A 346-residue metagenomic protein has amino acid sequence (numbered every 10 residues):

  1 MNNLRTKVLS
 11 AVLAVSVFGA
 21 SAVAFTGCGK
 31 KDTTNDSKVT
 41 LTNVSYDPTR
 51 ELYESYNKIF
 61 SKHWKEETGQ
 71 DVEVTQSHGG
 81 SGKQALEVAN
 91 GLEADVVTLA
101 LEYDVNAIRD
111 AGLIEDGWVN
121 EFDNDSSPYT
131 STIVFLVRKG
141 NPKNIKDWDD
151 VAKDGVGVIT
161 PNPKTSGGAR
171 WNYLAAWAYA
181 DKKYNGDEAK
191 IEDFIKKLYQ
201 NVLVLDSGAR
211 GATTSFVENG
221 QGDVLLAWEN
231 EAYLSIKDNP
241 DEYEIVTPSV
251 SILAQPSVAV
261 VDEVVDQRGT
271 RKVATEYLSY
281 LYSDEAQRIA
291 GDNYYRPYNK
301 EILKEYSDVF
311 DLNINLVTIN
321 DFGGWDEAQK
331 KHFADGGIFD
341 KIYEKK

Functional and structural regions predicted by a protein language model:
M1-T40: Short, low-complexity disordered leader/linker segments with a strong preference for bacterial N-terminal type II
C28-A111, E121-F122, W228: Early extracytoplasmic/lumenal segment of secretory-pathway proteins
P48-E51, S81-Q84, E102-N106, G140-K143 (+5 more regions): Solvent-exposed loop/turn segments at secondary-structure junctions within structured extracellular/periplasmic domains
G91-V97, G155-V156, E218-A227: Alpha-to-beta junction loops
R109-K182: A conserved helix-loop-strand patch within extracytoplasmic ligand-binding domains of the periplasmic binding
V134-L136, E244, S257-A259: Residues embedded in well-ordered beta-strands
Y184-S249: Ligand-binding pocket segment of bilobal, Venus flytrap-like solute-binding proteins
V265-K346: Extracellular/periplasmic juxtamembrane helices and adjacent flexible linkers that interface with membrane partners
